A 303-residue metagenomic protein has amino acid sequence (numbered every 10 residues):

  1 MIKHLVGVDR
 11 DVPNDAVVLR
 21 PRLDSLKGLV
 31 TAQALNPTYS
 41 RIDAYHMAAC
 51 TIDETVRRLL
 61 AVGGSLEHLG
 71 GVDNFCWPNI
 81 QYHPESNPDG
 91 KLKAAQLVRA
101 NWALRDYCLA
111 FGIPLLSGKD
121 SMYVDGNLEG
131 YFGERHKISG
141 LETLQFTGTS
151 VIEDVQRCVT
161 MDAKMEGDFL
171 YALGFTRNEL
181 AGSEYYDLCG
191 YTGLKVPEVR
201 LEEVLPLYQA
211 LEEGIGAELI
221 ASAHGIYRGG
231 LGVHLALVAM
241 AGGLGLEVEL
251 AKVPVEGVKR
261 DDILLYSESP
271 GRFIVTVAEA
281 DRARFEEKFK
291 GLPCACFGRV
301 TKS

Functional and structural regions predicted by a protein language model:
M1, R41-I42, H46, V196-P197 (+4 more regions): General structural signal for secondary-structure boundaries
M1-N178, S183-G193: Glycine-rich phosphate/pyrophosphate-binding loop regions near the starts of catalytic domains
D9-V12, T147-E153, E198-Y208, L250-V258: A general structural motif
D43, S65, N178, K195-V204 (+2 more regions): Poly-acidic low-complexity segments
H46, A95, L201-E202, I226: Residue-level marker of alpha-helix boundaries and capping positions
M47, T51-E54, P206-A210, H234: Well-ordered alpha-helical segments embedded in enzymatic catalytic cores
N87-Y107, F111, L116-Q145, G193 (+2 more regions): Glycine-/charge-enriched secondary-structure boundary and capping motifs
K164, A172, Y185-A223: A glycine- and small/hydrophobic-rich beta-loop-beta segment that serves as a flexible "lid/hinge" or phosphate-binding
